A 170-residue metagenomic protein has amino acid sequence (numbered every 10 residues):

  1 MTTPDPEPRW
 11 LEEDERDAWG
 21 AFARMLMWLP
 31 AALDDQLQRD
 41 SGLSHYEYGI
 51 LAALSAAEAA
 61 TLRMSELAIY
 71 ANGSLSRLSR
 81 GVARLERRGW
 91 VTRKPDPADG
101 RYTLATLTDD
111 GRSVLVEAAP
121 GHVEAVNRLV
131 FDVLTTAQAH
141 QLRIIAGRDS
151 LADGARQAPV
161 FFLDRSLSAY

Functional and structural regions predicted by a protein language model:
M1-S41, H140, A169-Y170: N-terminal leader segment of winged-helix/HTH proteins
P4-E7, A83-Q141: Charged, amphipathic alpha-helical coiled-coil/dimerization segments
G20, A52, V116, R143: A cross-family signal for key residues in well-ordered alpha-helices that form functional helical elements
L29, L33, A71, V114-V133 (+1 more regions): Alpha-helical linker/hinge and terminal dimerization helices associated with HTH transcriptional regulators
A31-S74, F161-L163: N-terminal helix-turn-helix DNA-binding core of bacterial DNA-binding proteins
Q138-Y170: Exposed, interaction-prone assembly regions rather than primary DNA-binding/catalytic cores
